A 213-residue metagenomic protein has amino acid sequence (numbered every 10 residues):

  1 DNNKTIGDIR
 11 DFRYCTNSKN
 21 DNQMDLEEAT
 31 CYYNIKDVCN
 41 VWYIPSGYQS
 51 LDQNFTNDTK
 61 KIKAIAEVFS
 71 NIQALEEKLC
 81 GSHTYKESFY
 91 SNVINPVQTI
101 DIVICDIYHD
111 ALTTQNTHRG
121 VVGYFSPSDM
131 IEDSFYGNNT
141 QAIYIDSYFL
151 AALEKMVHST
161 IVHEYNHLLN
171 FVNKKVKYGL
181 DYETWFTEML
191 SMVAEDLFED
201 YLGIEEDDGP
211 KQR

Functional and structural regions predicted by a protein language model:
D1-I35: N-terminal low-structure segments adjacent to metalloprotease catalytic domains across cellular compartments
D37-E183, L190, Y201-I204: Juxtacatalytic substrate-recognition/specificity segment
V193-L197: Short glycine/serine- and small hydrophobic-enriched flexible loop segments
F198-R213: Short helix/loop segments within enzyme catalytic domains that coordinate or immediately flank catalytic cofactors
